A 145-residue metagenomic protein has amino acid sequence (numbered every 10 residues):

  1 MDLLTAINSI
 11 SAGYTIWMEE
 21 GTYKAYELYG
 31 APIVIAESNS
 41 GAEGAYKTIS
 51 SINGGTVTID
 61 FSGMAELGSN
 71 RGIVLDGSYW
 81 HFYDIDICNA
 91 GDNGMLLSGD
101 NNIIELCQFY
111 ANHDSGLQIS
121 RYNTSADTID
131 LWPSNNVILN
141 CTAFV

Functional and structural regions predicted by a protein language model:
M1-V34: Acidic Gly/Asp/Thr-rich repetitive segments characteristic of extracellular carbohydrate-active and adhesion proteins
D2-T5, Y29, D76, G99 (+1 more regions): Compositionally biased amphipathic helical and low-complexity segments enriched in hydrophobic
T5-N8, A31-I33, V57, L117 (+2 more regions): Residue-level marker of intrinsically disordered, low-complexity segments enriched for small/polar residues
N8, Y14, D60, D86 (+1 more regions): Acidic side chains
A12-Y14, T22, E43, S62 (+2 more regions): Non-transmembrane, interaction-prone segments in cytosolic or luminal domains
W17-E27, N39-N93: Right-handed parallel beta-helix/beta-spiral solenoid domain characteristic of secreted/periplasmic
E19, Y46, S50-T56, S78-N89 (+2 more regions): Right-handed parallel beta-helix
A31-G41, R71-D76, N93-S98, S115-L131 (+1 more regions): Glycine-rich beta-solenoid repeat tracts in large extracellular/virion proteins
